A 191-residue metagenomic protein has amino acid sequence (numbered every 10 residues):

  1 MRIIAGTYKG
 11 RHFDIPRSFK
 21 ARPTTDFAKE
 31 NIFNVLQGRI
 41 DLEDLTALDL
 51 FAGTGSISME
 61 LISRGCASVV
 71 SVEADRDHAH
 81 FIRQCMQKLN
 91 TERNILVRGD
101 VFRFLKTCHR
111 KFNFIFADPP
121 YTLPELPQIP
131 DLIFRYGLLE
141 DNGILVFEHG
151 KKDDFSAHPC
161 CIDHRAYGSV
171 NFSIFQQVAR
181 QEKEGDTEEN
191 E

Functional and structural regions predicted by a protein language model:
M1-E191: Class I S-adenosyl-L-methionine-dependent methyltransferase catalytic core
